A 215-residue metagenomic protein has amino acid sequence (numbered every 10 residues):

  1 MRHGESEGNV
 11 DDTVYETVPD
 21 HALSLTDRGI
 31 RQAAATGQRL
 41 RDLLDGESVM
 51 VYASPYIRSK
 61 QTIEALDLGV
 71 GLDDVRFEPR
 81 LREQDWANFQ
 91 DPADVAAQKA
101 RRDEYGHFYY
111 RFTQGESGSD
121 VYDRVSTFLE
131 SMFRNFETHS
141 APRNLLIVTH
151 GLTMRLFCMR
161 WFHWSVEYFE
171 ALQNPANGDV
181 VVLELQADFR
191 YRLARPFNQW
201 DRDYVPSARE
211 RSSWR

Functional and structural regions predicted by a protein language model:
M1, Y52, S140-T149, T153: Beta-strand elements within well-structured catalytic alpha/beta cores of enzymes that handle phosphate/sulfate esters
M1-D73, E116, D120-V125: Active-site-proximal alpha-helix that buttresses catalytic centers in soluble enzyme cores
S6, T153-M154: Short active-site segment of divalent metal-dependent hydrolases/proteases that encodes the spacing between
E7-E16, D91-D103: Short, flexible, mixed-charge acidic loops at enzyme active sites
R39-D42, A65-G69, S131, N135 (+1 more regions): Active-site catalytic microenvironments for nucleophilic, acid-base chemistry
L43-E47, M132-R143: Glycine-rich phosphate-binding loop signature in dinucleotide/nucleotide-binding domains
L72, R80-A96, T138-A141, L156-R215: Acidic, low-complexity terminal tails and accessory targeting/binding regions of phosphate-metabolizing enzymes
R101-D120: Short glycine/proline- and acidic residue-enriched helix-loop micro-motifs that form flexible lids or anion-recognition
